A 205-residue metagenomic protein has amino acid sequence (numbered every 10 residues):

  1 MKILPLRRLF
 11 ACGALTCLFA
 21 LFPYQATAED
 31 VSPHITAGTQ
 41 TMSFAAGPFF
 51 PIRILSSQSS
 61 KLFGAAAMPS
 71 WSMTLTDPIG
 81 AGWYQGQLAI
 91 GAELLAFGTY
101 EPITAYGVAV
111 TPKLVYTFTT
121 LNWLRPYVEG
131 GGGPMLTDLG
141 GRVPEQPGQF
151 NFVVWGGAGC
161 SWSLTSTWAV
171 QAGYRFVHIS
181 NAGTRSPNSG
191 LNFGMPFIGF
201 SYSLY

Functional and structural regions predicted by a protein language model:
M1-T36, Y205: Cleavable N-terminal export/targeting peptides
A28-L75: Transmembrane beta-strand segments of outer-membrane beta-barrel domains in Gram-negative and organellar OMPs
A28-T39, L75-L88, P102-T104, T119-R125 (+2 more regions): Short loop/turn motifs that connect adjacent beta-strands in outer-membrane beta-barrel proteins
H34-T36, Q58-F63, E101-Y106, E145-F150 (+1 more regions): Replace "Gram-negative outer membrane beta-barrel proteins" with "bacterial and organellar outer membrane beta-barrel
Q40-A46, G86-L94, V108-V110, P126-G132 (+3 more regions): Transmembrane beta-strands of outer-membrane beta-barrel proteins
F44, P48, A67-M73, V110-Y116 (+4 more regions): Residues on the lipid-exposed face of transmembrane beta-strands in outer-membrane beta-barrel proteins
F49-L55, P78, L95-E101, P134-R142 (+1 more regions): Sequence/structural signature of outer-membrane beta-barrel proteins
L191-Y205: Outer-membrane beta-barrel "beta-signal"
